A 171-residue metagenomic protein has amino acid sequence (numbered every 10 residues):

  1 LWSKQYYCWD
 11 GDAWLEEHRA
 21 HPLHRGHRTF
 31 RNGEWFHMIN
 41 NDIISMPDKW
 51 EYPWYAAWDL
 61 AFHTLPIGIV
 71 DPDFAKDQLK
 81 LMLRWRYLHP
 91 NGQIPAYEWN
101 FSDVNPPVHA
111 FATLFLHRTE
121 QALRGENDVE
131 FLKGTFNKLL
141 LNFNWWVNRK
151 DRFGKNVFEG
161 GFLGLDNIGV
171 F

Functional and structural regions predicted by a protein language model:
L1-H27, I69-V70, L79-M82, H89-P90 (+2 more regions): Active-site acid/base region of carbohydrate-active enzymes
Y6-C8, D12-E16, G26-A57, A61-L65: Asp/Glu-centered strand-loop micro-motifs enriched in Gly/Pro and often flanked by an aromatic residue
F30, H37-N41, F74-D77, L81 (+1 more regions): Generic alpha-helical secondary structure signal
H37-M38, D42-K49, A96-A112, K155-F171: Carbohydrate-binding/catalytic loop surfaces
D48-A56, D71, N100-V108, F131 (+1 more regions): Secondary-structure capping and boundary motifs in well-ordered enzyme cores
W54-M82: Alpha-helical support elements that line or immediately flank enzyme active sites and cofactor-binding pockets
L65-G68, F111-Q121: Short glycine/serine- and small hydrophobic-enriched flexible loop segments
